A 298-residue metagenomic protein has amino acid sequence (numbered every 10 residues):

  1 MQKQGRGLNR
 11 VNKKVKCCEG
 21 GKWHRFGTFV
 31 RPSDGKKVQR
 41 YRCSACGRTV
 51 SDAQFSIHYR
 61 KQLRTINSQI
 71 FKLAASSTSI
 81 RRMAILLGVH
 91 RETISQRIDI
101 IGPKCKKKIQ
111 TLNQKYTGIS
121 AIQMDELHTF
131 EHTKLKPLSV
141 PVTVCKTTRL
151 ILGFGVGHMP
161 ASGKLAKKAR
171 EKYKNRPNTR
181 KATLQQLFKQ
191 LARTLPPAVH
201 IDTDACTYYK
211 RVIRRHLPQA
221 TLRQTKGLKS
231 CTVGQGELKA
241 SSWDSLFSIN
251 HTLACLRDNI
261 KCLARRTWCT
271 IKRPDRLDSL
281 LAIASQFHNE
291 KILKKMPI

Functional and structural regions predicted by a protein language model:
M1-I298: Residue-level recognition of single "structural anchor" positions that define or cap local secondary structure
